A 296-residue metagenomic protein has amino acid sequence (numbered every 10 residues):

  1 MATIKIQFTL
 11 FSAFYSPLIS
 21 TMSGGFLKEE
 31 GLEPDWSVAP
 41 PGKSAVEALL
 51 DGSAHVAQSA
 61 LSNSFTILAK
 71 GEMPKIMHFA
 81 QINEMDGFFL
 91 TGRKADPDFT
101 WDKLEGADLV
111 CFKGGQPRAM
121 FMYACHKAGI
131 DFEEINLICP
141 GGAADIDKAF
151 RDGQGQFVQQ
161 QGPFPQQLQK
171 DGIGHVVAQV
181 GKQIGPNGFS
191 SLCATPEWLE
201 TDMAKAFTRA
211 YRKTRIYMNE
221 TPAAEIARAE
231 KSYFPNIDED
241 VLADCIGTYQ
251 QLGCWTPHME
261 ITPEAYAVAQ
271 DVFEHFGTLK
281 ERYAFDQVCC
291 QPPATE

Functional and structural regions predicted by a protein language model:
M1-T3, T295-E296: Basic/polar N-terminal segments that are highly enriched at the extreme N-terminus, encompassing both cleavable
A2-I130, L137-A143, Q156-G162, I173 (+2 more regions): Short, glycine-/small- and polar/acidic-enriched structural segments that line small-molecule recognition paths
F8, I82-T91, I173-E197, T208 (+2 more regions): Periplasmic-binding protein-like
I19, F65-L68, M122, Q166 (+4 more regions): Predominant activation on well-ordered alpha-helical scaffold segments within soluble catalytic domains
D145-Y233: Pocket-lining segment of extracytoplasmic ligand-binding domains
E200-T278: Secondary-structure end/capping motifs
Q270-E296: Conserved C-terminal helix/tail region of periplasmic/extracytoplasmic solute-binding proteins
